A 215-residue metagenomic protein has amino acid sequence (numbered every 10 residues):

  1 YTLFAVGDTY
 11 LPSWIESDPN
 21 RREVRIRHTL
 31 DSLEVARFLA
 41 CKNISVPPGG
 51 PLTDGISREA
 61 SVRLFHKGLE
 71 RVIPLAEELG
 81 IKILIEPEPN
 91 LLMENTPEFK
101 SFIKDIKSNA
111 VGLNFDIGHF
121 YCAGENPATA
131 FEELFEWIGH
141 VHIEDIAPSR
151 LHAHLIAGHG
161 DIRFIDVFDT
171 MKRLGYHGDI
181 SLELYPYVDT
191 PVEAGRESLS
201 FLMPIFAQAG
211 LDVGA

Functional and structural regions predicted by a protein language model:
T2-G7, V46-P48, I85-P89, L113-H119 (+2 more regions): A cross-domain feature marking catalytic cores of carbohydrate-active enzymes and several ubiquitous metabolic/repair
L3-A5, E59, A215: Polar low-complexity intrinsically disordered regions
D8-P12, G50-T53, D145-H152: Conserved radical SAM core fold
L11-G112, C122, D212: Active-site acidic/histidine proton-transfer and metal-coordination neighborhood in alpha/beta enzyme cores
T96-F115, H119-A215: Histidine-acidic metal/acid-base catalytic patches
